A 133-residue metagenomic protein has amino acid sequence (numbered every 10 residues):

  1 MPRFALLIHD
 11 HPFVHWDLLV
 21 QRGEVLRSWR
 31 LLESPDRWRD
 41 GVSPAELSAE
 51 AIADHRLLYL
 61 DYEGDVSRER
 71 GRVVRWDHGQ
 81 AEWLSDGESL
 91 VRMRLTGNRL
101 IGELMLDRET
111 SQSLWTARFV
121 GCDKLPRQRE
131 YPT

Functional and structural regions predicted by a protein language model:
M1-T133: A charge-rich, low-complexity, intrinsically flexible signal that marks solvent-exposed coils, linkers, repeats
